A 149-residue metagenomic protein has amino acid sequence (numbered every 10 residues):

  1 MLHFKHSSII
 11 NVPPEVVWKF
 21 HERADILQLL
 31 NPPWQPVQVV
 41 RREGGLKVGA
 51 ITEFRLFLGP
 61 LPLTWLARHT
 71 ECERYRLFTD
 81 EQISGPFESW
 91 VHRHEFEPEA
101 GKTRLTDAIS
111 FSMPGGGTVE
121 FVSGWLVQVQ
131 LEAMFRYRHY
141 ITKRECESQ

Functional and structural regions predicted by a protein language model:
M1-E43, K47: Hydrophobic ligand-binding cavity/cleft-lining segments
M1-I9, I51, T64, L77 (+2 more regions): Intrinsic-disorder/low-complexity, polar/charged segments enriched in Ser/Thr/Lys/Arg/Asp/Glu/Gln
H6-S8, L56, W65-E71, Q82 (+2 more regions): Hydrophobic/aromatic beta-strand elements that line small-molecule binding cavities or substrate pockets in beta-rich
S7, L131, H139-Y140: Hydrophobic alpha-helical segments, especially transmembrane helices and their immediate juxtamembrane helical caps
I10-V12, L58-P60, E71, P86 (+1 more regions): Beta-strand elements of well-folded, non-transmembrane domains
P14-E15, E71-Y75, E95-R104: A short, structured loop/turn motif at beta-sheet edges
Q38-S84, R104, Y137-Q149: Glycine-rich portal/gate segments that line the openings of hydrophobic small-molecule binding cavities
E81-A133: Beta-strand/loop substructures that line and gate deep hydrophobic ligand-binding cavities in soluble
